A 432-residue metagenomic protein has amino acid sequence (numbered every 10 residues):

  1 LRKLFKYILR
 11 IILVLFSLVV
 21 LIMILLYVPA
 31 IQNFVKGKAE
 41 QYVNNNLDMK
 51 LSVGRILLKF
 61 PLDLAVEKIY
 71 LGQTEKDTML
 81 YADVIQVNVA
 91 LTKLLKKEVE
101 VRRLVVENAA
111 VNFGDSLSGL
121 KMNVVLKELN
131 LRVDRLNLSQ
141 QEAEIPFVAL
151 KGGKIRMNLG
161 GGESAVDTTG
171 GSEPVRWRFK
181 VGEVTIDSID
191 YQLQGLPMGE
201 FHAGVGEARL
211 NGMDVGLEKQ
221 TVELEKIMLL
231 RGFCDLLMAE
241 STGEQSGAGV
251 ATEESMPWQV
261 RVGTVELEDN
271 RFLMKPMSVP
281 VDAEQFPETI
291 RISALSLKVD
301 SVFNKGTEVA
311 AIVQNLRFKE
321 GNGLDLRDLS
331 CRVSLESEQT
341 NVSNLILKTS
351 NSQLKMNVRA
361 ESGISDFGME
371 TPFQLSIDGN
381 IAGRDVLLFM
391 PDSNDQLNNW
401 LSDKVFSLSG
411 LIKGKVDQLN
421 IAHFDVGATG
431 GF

Functional and structural regions predicted by a protein language model:
L1-D48, G114, V181: N-terminal type II signal-anchor transmembrane helix that functions as the membrane-insertion/stop-transfer segment
L1-L13, D403-A428: Extended terminal
R55-G160, S172-E240, T252-M277, S293-A310 (+3 more regions): Flexible beta-edge/linker motif
G72-Q73, E163, E200, G243 (+3 more regions): Short, surface-exposed beta-strand-loop junctions and turns on beta-sheet-rich folds
D77, E320-D325, T349-L354, V426-F432: Solvent-exposed loop/turn segments connecting transmembrane beta-strands in outer-membrane beta-barrel proteins
G119-V124, S164-R176, M198-A203, S241-A251 (+2 more regions): Beta-propeller and related beta-repeat scaffolds in trafficking/envelope systems
I312-L316, Q339-L347, D417-V426: Transmembrane beta-strand segments that form the barrel wall of outer-membrane beta-barrel proteins
